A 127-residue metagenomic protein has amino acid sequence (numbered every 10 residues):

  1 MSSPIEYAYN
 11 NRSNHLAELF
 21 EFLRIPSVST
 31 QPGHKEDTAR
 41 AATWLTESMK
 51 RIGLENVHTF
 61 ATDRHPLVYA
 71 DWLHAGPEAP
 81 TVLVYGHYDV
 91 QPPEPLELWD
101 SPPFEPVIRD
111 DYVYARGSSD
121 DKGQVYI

Functional and structural regions predicted by a protein language model:
S2-D121, V125: Acidic/His- and Gly-rich active-site-bordering loop/insert found across diverse amide/peptide-bond hydrolases
